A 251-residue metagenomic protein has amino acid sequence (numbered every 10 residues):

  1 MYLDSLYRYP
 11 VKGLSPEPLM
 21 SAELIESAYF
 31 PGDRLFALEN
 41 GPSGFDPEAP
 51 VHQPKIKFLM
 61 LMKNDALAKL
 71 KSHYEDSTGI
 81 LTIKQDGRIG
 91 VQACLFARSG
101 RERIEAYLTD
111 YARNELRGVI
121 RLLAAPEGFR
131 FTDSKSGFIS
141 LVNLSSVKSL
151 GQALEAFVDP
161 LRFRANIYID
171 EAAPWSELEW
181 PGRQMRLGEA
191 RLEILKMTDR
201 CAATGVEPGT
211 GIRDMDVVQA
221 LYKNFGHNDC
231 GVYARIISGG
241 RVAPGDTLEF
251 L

Functional and structural regions predicted by a protein language model:
M1-L251: Metal-cofactor-dependent catalytic cores
